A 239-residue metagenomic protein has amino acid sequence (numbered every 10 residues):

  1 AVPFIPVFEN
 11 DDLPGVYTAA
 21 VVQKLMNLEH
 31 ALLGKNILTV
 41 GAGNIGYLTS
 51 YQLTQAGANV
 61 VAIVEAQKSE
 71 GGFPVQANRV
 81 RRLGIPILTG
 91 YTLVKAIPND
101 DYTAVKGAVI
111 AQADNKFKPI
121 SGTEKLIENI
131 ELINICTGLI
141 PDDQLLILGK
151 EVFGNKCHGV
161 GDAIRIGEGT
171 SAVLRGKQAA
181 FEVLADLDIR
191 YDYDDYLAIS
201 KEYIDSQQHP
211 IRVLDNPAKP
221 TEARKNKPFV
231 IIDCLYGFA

Functional and structural regions predicted by a protein language model:
A1-A239: Residues forming the flavin
